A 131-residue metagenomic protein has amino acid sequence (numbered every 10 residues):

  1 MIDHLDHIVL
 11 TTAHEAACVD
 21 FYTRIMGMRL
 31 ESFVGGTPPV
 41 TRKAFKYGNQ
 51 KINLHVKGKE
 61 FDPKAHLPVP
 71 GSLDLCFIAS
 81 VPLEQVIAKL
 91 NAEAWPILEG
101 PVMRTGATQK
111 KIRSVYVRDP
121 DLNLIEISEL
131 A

Functional and structural regions predicted by a protein language model:
M1-V19, L73-L75, S128-A131: N-terminal beta-strand motif that seeds the catalytic metal site of vicinal oxygen chelate
D6, P39-T41, L73, R113: Residue-level marker for the onset of beta-strands and adjacent loop->beta junctions in well-ordered domains
T11-G58: Core segments of cupin and vicinal oxygen chelate
T12-A16, P70, L75-D121: Vicinal oxygen chelate
S32, Q109-K110, I127-A131: Short beta->alpha transition motifs characteristic of CBS
F45-N49, V117-P120, L130: Active-site beta-strand termini and strand-to-loop segments that position acidic
N53-H55, Y116, E126: Conserved beta-strand in the GNAT
